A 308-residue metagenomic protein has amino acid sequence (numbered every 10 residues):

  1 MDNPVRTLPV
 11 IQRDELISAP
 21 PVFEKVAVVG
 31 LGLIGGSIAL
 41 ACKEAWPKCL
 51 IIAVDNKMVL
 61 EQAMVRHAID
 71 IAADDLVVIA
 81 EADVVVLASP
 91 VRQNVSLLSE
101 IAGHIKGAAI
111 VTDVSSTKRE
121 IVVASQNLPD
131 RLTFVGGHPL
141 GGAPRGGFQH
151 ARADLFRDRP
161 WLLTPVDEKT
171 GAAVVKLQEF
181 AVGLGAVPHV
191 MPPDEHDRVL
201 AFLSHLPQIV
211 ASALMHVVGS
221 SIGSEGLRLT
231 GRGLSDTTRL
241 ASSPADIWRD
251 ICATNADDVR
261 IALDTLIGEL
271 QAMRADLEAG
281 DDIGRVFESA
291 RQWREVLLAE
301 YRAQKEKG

Functional and structural regions predicted by a protein language model:
D2-L76, A80: NAD(P)+-binding Rossmann beta1-loop-alpha1 motif at the extreme N-terminus of oxidoreductases
Q12, A153-L240: Internal alpha-helical scaffold of NAD(P)-dependent oxidoreductase catalytic cores
K25, K48-L50, T133, P160 (+1 more regions): Residues at the starts of beta-strands that form the adenosine-phosphate
L76-I110: Rossmann-like NAD(P)-binding element
A88-P90, S115, P165: Glycine-rich, N-terminal phosphate-binding loop of Rossmann-like dinucleotide-binding domains
S99-Q149: Rossmann-like NAD(P)(H) cofactor-binding subdomain of soluble oxidoreductases
G223-R294: Interdomain hinge/lid region at the active-site interface of Rossmann-like NAD(P)-dependent oxidoreductases
